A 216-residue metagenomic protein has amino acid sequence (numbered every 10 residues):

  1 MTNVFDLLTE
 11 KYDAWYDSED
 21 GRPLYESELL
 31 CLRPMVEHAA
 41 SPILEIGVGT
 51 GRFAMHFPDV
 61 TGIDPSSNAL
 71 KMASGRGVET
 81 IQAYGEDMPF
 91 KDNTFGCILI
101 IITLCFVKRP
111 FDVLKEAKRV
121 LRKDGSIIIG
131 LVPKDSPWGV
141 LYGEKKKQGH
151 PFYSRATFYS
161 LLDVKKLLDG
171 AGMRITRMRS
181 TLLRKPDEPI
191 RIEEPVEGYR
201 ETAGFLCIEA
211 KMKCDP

Functional and structural regions predicted by a protein language model:
M1-A39, R52, E197-T202: Conserved class I S-adenosyl-L-methionine
L44-D87: Class I SAM-dependent methyltransferase SAM/SAH-binding core
L99: A conserved beta-strand element that flanks and buttresses the S-adenosyl-L-methionine
I102-C105: Short catalytic micro-motifs in class I SAM-dependent methyltransferases
F111-K123: A short glycine-rich, Lys/Arg-flanked "PGG" loop and its adjoining helix->strand segment in the class I
S126-R155: Conserved class I S-adenosyl-L-methionine
R155-R179: Short alpha-helix
I175-P216: A C-terminal cap/extension of S-adenosyl-L-methionine-dependent methyltransferases that defines the acceptor-substrate
